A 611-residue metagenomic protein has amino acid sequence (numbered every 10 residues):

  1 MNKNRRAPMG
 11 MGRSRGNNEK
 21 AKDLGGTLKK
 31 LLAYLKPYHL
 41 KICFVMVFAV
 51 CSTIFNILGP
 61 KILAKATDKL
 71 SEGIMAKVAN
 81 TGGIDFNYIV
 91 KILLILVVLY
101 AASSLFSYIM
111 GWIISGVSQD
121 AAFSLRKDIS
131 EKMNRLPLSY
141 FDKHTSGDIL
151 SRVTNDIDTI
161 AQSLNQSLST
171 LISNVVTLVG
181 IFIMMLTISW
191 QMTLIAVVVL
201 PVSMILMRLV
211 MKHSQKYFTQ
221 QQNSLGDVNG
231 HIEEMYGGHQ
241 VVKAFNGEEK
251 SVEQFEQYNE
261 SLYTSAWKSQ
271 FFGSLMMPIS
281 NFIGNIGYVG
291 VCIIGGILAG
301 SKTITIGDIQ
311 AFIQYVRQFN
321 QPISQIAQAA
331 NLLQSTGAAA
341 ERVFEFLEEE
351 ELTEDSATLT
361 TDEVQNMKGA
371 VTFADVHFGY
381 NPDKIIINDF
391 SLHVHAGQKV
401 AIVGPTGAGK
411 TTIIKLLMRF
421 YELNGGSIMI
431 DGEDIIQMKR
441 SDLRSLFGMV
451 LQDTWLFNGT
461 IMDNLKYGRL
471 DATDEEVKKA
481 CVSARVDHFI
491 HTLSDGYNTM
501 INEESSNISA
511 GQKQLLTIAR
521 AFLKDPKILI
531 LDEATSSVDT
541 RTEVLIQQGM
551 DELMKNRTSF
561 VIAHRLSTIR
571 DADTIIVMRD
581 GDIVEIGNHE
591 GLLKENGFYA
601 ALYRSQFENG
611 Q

Functional and structural regions predicted by a protein language model:
M11-E19, Q119, K127-S151, N155-I157 (+7 more regions): Short intracellular "coupling" helices and adjacent cytoplasmic loop segments at the cytosolic face of multi-pass
T27, L35, T67, M110 (+3 more regions): Juxtamembrane loop-to-helix connectors within ABC transporter transmembrane domains
P37, L138-S139, I157-L164, L168 (+7 more regions): An intracellular "coupling" helix at the cytosolic face of ABC transporter transmembrane type-1 domains
K41-I54, I95, S107, Q166-Q220 (+2 more regions): Transmembrane helices of ABC transporter permease
I42-F106, T187-Q191, K302-I306: Transmembrane helix-loop-helix hairpins at lipid-water interfaces of multipass membrane proteins, especially the type-1
I95-S103, S107, L200-R208, G273-G287 (+2 more regions): Hydrophobic alpha-helical segments in the permease module
S224, G247, F271, Y288 (+1 more regions): Cytosolic ends of transmembrane helices, especially the final helix of ABC transmembrane type-1 domains
L359, V364-Q611: ABC-type nucleotide-binding domain
